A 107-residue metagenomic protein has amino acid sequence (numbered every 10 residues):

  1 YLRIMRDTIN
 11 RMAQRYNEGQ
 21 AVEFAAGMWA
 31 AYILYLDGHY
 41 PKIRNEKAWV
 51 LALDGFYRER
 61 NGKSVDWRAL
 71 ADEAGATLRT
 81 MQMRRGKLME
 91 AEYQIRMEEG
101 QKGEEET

Functional and structural regions predicted by a protein language model:
Y1-T107: Non-catalytic, interaction-prone regions of core transcription and DNA-replication machinery
